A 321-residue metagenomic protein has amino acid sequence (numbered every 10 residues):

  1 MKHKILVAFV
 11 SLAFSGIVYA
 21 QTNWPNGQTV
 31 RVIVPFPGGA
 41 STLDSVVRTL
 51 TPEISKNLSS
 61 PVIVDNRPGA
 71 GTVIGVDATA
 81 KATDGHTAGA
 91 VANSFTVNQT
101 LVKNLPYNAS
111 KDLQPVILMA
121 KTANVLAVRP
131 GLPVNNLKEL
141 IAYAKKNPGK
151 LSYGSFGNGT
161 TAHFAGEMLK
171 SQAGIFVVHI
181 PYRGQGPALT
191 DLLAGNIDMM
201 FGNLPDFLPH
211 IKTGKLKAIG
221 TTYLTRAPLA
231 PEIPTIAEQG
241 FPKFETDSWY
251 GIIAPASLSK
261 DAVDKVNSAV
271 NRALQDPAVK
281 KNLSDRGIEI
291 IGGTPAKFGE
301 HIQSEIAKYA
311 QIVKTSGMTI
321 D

Functional and structural regions predicted by a protein language model:
M1-V7: Bacterial N-terminal signal peptides that target proteins for export
S15-A20: N-terminal signal peptide c-region/cleavage motif recognized by signal peptidases
Q21-K111, K150, G174-M199, G292 (+1 more regions): N-terminal (or domain-start) structured segment
N26-V30, A78-T87, T100-P187, I236 (+1 more regions): Hinge/capping helix and adjacent helix->loop/strand transition within the periplasmic-binding protein
A90-F95, S155, Q185, G202-F207 (+3 more regions): Beta->alpha turn/N-cap motifs
F95-N104, H163, K170-Q172, M199-I233: A ligand-binding cleft/hinge motif common to bilobed small-molecule-binding domains
K121, F207-Q275, A307: C-terminal lobe and pocket-closing loops of periplasmic/extracytoplasmic Venus-flytrap solute-binding proteins
T294-I320: Extracellular/periplasmic bilobal clamshell ligand-binding domains
